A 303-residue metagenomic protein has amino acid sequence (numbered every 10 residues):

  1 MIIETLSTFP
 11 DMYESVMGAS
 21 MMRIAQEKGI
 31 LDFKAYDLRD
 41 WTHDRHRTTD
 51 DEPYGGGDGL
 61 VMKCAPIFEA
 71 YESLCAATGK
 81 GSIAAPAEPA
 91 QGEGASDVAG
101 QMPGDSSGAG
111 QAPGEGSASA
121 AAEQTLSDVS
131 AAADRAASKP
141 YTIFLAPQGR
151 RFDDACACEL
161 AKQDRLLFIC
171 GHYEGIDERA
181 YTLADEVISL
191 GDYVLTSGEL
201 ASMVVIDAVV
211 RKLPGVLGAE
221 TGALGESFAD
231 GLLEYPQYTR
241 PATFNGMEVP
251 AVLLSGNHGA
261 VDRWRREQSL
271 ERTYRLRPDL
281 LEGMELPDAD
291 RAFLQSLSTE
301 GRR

Functional and structural regions predicted by a protein language model:
M1, S127-A133, P241-R303: SAM-dependent methyltransferases
M1-C75, G259-Y274, P278-E282, R303: N-terminal nucleotide/polyanion-binding subdomain common to many enzyme families
E4-L6, K34-Y36, Y141-I143, L166-L167 (+1 more regions): Hydrophobic/aromatic beta-strand patches that form the interior of the parallel beta-sheet core in alpha/beta enzyme
K63-G92, E123-L166, D177: S-adenosyl-L-methionine/SAH cofactor-binding core of RNA-modifying enzymes
A87-A90, A95-L126, S130-A131: Long, intrinsically disordered low-complexity tandem-repeat segments
I176-S227: Structured adenosyl-cofactor binding patch, chiefly the S-adenosyl-L-methionine
L200, K212-S255: Internal, active-site/partner-interface "lid" segment
